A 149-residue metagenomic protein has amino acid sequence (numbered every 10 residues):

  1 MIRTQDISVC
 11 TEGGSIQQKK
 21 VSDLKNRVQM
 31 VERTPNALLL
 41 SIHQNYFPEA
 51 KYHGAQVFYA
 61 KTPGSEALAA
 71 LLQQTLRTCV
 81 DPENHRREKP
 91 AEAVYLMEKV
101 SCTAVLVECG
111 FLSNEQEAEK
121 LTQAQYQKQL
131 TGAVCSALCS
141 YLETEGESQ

Functional and structural regions predicted by a protein language model:
M1-A67: Catalytic-core regions of hydrolytic enzymes
I7-S8, T78, L112-S113: Active-site/binding-pocket entry motifs
C10-E12, Q18-K19, E83-R87, E108-C109: Peptidoglycan cell-wall recognition and remodeling modules
K20-R27, S65-L68, L72, E117 (+3 more regions): Stable alpha-helical elements in mature extracytoplasmic
T34, S41, P48, H85-Q149: Active-site-adjacent mobile loop/cap segments within catalytic or ligand-binding domains
G64-P90: Active-site-adjacent substrate-binding region of metalloamidase/peptidase-like peptide-processing proteins
